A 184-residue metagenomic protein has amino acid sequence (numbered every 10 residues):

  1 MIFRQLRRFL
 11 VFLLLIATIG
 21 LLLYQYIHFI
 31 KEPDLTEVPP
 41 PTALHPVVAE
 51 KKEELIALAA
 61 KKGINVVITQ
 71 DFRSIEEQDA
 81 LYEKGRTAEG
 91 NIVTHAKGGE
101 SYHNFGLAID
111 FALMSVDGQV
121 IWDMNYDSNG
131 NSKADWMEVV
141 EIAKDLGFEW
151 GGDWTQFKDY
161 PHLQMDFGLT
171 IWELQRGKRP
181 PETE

Functional and structural regions predicted by a protein language model:
R4, R8-F12, A88, H95-E184: Catalytic cores and adjacent binding grooves of peptidoglycan-active enzymes
R8-Y26: Hydrophobic membrane-insertion alpha-helices, especially the h-region of bacterial N-terminal signal peptides
Y26-E32: Signal peptide cleavage region of secreted peptide precursors
E32-Q70: Active-site acidic/histidine clusters and adjacent loop/turn architecture that either coordinate catalytic ions
V47-E50, E54, E76, A134-E138 (+1 more regions): Extracytoplasmic/secreted proteins, especially bacterial periplasmic and envelope-associated proteins
G63-F72, E149-F157: Surface-exposed patches in mature extracellular/periplasmic domains of secreted proteins
V66-K84, Y160: Acidic helix-start/capping segments at beta-turn-to-alpha-helix junctions
Y82-I92: Electropositive
